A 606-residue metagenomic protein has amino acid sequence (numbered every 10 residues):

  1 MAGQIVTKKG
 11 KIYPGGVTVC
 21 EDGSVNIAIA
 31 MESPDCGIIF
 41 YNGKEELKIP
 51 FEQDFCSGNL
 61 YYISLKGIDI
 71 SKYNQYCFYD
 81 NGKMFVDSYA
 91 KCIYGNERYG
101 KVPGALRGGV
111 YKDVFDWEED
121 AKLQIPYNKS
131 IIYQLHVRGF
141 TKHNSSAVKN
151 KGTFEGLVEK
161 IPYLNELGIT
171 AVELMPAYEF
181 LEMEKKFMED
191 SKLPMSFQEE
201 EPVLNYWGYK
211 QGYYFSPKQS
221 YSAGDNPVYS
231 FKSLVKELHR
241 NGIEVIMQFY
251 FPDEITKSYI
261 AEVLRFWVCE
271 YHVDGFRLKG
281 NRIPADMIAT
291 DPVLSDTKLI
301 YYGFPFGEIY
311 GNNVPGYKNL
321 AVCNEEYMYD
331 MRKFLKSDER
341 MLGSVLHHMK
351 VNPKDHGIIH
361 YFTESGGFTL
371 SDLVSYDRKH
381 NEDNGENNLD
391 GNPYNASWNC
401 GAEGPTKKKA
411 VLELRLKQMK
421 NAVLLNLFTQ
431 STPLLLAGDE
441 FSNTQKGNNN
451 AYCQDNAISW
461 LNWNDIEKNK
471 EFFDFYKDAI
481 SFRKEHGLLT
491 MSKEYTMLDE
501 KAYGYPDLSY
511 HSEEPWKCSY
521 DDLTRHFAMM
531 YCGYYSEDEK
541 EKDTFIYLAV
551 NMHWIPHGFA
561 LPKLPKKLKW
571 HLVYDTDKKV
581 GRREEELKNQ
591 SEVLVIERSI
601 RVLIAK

Functional and structural regions predicted by a protein language model:
M1-D22, E46-P50, F55-Q134, K142-S146: The feature marks proteins involved in alpha-glucan
G23-D35, H511-A560: Carbohydrate-binding surface patches
M31, E585-K606: C-terminal beta-strand-rich structural cap/linker in extracellular carbohydrate-active enzymes
Y99-L106, A285, A289-S442, N450-Q454 (+6 more regions): Conserved alpha/beta catalytic core and glycan-binding cleft of carbohydrate-active enzymes
Y111-A171, M175, N205-G208: An acidic-aromatic substrate-binding cleft motif
S146-T153, E184-R240, E244, F251-E270 (+2 more regions): Aromatic- and acidic-residue-enriched carbohydrate-binding clefts of CAZyme catalytic domains
N165-V203, G367, S371, S375-K379: Carboxylate/His-rich catalytic cores and anion/metal-binding grooves
E237-I309: Active-site neighborhood of glycoside hydrolase catalytic domains
